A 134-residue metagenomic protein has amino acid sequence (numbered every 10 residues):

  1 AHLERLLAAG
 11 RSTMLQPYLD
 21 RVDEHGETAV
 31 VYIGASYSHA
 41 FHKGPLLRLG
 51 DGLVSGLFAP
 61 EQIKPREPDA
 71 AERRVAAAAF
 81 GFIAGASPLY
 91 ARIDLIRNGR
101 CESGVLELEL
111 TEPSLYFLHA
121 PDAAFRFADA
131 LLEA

Functional and structural regions predicted by a protein language model:
A1-A84, G104: Phosphate-binding site of ATP-dependent enzymes
S36, P68-A134: ATP-dependent carboxylate activation and anion-phosphoryl transfer catalytic cores that bind Mg-ATP to form
